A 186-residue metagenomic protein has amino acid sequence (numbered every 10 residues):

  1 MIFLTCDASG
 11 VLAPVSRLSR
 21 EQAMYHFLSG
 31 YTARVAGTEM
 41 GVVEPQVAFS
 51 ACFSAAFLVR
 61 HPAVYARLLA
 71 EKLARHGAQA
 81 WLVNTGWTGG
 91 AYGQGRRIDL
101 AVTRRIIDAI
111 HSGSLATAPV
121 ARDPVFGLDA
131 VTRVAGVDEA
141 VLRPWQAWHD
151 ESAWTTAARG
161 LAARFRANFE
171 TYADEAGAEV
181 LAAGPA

Functional and structural regions predicted by a protein language model:
M1-A186: Conserved NTP phosphate-binding and transfer environment spanning the P-loop NTPase/kinase superfamily
